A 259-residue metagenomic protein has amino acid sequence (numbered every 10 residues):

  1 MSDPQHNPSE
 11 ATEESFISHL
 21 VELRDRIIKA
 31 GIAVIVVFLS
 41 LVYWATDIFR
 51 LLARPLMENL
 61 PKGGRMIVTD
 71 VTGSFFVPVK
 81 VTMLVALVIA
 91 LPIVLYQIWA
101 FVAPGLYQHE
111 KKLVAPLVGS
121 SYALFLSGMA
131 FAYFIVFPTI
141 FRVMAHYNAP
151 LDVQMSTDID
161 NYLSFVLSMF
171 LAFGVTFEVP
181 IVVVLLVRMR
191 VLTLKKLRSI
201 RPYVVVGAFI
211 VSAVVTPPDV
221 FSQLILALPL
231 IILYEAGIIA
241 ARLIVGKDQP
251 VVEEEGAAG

Functional and structural regions predicted by a protein language model:
M1-G259: Membrane topogenic/interface segments and analogous intrinsically disordered interaction regions
